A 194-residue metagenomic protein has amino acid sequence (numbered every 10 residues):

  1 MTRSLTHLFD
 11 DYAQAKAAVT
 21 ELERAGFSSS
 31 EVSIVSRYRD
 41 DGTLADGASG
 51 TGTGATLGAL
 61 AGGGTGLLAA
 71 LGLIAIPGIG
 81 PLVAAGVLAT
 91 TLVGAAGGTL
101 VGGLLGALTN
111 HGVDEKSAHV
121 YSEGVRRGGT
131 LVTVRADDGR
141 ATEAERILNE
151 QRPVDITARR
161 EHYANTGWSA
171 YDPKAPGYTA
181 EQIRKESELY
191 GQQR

Functional and structural regions predicted by a protein language model:
M1-R194: Intrinsically disordered, low-complexity, hydrophilic segments
